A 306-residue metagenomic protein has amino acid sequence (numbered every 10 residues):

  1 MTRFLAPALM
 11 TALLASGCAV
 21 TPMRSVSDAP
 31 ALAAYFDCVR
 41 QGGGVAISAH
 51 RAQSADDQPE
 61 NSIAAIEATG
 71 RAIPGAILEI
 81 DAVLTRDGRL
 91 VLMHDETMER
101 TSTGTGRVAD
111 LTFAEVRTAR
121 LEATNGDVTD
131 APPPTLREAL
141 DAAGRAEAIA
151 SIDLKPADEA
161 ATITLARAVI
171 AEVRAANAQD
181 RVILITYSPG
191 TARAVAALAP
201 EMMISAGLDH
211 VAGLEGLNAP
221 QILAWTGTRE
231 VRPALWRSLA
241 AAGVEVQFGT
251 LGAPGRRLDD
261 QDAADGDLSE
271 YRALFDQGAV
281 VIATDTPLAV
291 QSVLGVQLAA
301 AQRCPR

Functional and structural regions predicted by a protein language model:
M1-F4: Positively charged n-region of N-terminal signal peptides that target proteins for export
A6-P7, C38: Residues embedded in well-ordered secondary-structure elements
P7-S16: Bacterial N-terminal signal peptides
C18-R306: Phosphate-group recognition and catalysis centered on beta-loop-alpha active-site segments
